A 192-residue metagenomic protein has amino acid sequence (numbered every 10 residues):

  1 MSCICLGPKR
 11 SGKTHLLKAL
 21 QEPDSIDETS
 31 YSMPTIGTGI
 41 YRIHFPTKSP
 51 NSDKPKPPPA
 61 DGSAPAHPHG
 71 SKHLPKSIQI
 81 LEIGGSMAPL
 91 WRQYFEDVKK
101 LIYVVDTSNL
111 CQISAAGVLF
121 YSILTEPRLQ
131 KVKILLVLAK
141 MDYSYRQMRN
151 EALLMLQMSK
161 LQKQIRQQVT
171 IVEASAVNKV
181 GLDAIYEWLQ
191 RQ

Functional and structural regions predicted by a protein language model:
M1-Q192: TRAFAC-class small GTPase G-domain
